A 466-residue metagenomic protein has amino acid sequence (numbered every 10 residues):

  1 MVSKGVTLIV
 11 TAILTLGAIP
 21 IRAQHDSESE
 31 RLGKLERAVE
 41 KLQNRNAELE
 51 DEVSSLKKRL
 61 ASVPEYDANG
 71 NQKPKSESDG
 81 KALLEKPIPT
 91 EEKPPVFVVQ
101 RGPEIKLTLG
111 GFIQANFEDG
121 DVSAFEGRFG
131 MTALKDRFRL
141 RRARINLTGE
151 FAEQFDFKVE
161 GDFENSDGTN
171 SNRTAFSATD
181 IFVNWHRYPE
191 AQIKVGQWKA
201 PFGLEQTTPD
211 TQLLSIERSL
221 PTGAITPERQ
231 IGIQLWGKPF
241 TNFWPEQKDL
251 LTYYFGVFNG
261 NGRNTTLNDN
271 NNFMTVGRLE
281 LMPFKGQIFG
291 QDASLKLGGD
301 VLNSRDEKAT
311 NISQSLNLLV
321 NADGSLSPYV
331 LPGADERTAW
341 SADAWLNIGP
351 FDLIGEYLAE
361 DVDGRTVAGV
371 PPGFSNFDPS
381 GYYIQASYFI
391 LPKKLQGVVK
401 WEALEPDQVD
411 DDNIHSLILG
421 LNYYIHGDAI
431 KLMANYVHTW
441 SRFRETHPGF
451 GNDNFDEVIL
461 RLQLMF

Functional and structural regions predicted by a protein language model:
M1-K4: N-terminal secretory signal peptides that target proteins for export/translocation
T7-G17: Bacterial N-terminal signal peptides
I21-Q114, D121-E126, P245, L250 (+1 more regions): N-terminal periplasmic/intermembrane-space "pro-region" immediately following the signal or transit peptide
E28, E36, E50-E52, E160 (+4 more regions): Acidic-residue sensor for enzyme active/binding pockets
L32-E36, L42-A47, E52-A61, F112-Q114 (+9 more regions): A general secondary-structure boundary signal
T90, T226-P227, D335-E336: A short catalytic or substrate-binding loop motif that flags glycine-/basic-rich loops and adjacent residues that bind
P94-Q291, K296, V301-N303, F377-V398 (+3 more regions): Outer membrane beta-barrel
T132, T169-S171, I181-H186, Q192 (+3 more regions): Outer-membrane beta-barrel pore domains
